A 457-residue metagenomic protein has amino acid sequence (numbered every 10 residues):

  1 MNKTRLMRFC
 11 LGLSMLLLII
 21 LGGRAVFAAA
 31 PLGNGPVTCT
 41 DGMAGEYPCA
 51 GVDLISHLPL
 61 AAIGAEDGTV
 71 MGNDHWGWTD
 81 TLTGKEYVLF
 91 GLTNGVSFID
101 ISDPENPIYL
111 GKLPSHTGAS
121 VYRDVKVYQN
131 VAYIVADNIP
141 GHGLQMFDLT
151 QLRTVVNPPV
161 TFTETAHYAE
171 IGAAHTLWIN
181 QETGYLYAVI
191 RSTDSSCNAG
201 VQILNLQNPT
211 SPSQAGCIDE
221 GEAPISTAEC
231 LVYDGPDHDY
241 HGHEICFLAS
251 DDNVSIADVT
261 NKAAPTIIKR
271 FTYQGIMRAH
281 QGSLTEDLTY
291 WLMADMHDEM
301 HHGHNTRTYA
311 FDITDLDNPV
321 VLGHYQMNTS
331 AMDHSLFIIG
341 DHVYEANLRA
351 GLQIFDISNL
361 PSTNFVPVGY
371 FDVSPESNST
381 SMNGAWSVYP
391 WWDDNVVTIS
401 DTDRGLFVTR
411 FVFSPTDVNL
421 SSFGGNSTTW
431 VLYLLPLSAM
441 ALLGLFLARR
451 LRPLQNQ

Functional and structural regions predicted by a protein language model:
N2-L11: Bacterial N-terminal signal peptides that target proteins for export
K3-T4, A25, S427, Q457: N-terminal cationic leader/targeting segments used for protein routing and processing
C10-G22, S438-L442: Bacterial N-terminal signal peptides
A25-A28, A439, P453-L454: Perimembrane helix-loop junctions in membrane proteins
V26-T416: Feature marking well-ordered beta-strand scaffolds used for ligand recognition
F413-G425: C-terminal low-complexity, Ser/Thr- and acidic/Pro-rich disordered "stalk" regions positioned immediately N-terminal
S422-P436: Juxtamembrane/start-of-transmembrane alpha-helix segments at the extracytoplasmic/lumenal side of membrane anchors
A441-Q457: C-terminal membrane-anchoring or membrane-association module
